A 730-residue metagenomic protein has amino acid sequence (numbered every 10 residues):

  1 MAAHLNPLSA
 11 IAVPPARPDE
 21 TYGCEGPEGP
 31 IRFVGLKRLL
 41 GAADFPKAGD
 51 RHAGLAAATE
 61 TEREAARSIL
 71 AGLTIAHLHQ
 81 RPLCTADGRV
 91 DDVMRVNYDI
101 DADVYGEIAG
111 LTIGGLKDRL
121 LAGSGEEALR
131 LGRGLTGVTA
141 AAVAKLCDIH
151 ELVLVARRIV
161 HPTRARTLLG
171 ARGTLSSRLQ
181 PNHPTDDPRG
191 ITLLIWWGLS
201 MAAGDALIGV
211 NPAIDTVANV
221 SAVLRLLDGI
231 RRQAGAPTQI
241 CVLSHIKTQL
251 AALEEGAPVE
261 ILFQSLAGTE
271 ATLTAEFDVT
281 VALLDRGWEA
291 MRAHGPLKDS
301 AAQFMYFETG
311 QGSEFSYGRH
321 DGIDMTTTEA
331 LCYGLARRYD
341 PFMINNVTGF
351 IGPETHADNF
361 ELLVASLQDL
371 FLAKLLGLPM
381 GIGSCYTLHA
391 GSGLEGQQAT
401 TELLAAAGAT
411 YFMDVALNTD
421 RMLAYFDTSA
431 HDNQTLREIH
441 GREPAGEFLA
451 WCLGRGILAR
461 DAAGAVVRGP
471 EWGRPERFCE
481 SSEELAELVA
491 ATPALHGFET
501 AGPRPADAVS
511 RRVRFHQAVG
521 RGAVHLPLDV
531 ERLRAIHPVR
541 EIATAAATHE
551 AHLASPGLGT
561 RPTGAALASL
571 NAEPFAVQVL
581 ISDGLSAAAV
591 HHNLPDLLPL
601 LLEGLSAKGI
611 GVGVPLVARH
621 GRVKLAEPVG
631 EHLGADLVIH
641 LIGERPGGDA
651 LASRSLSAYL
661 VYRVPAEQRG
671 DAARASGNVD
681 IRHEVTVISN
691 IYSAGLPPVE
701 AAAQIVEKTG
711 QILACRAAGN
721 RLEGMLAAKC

Functional and structural regions predicted by a protein language model:
A2-V160, E480-A490: Long, compositionally biased, glycine/small-hydrophobic-enriched stretches that function as flexible linkers, tethers
A86-G88, D92, V160-H183, Q303-G318 (+1 more regions): N-terminal small/glycine-rich loop or linker at the start of catalytic domains across soluble metabolic enzymes
L131-G132, V143, C147, L207-R225 (+2 more regions): Glycine-rich, proline-tolerant flexible connector loops at the mouths of alpha/beta enzymes
L154-R157, A171-R172, S177, V217-H245 (+3 more regions): Alpha-helix-loop-beta-strand connector modules within alpha/beta enzyme cores
G173-N182, D205-V210, A236-S244, E260-S265 (+4 more regions): Hydrophobic faces of well-ordered beta-strands that scaffold small-molecule active sites in alpha/beta enzyme cores
L175-G190, F315-M325, Y386-E395: Active-site mouth loops of central-metabolism enzymes
A486-L567, M725-A728: Active-site loop/lid in soluble adenylation, ligation, and acyl-transfer enzymes
P646-C730: C-terminal functional extensions of proteins
